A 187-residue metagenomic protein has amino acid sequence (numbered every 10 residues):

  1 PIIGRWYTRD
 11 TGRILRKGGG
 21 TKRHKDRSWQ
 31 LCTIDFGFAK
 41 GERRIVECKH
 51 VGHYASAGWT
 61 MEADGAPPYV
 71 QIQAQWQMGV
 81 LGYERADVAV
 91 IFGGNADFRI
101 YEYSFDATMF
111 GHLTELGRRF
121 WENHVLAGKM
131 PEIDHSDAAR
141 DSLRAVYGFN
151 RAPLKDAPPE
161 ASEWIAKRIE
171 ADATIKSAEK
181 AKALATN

Functional and structural regions predicted by a protein language model:
P1-N187: Accessory terminal regions of nucleic-acid processing enzymes
